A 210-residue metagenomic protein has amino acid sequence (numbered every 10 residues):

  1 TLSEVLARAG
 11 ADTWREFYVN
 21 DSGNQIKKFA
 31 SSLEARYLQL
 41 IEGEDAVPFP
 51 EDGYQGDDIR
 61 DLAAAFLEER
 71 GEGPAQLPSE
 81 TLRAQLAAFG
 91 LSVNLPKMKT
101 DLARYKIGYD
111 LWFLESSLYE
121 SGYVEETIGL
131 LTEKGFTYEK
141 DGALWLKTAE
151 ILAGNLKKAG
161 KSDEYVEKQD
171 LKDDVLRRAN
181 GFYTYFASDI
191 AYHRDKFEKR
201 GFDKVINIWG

Functional and structural regions predicted by a protein language model:
T1-G210: NTP-dependent nucleotidyl-transfer catalytic core
